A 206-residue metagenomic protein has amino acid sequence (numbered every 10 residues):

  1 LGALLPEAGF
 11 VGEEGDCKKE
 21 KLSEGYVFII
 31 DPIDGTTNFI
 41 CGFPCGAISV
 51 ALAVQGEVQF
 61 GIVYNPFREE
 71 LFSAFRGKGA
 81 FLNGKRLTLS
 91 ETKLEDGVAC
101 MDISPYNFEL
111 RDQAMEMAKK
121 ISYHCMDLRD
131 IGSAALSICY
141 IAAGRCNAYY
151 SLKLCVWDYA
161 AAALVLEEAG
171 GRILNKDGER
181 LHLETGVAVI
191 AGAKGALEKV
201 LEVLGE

Functional and structural regions predicted by a protein language model:
L1, F10, T36, N65 (+5 more regions): Residue-level signal for inorganic ion chemistry
L1-I33, E202-E206: N-terminal subdomain of lithium-sensitive/metallo-dependent phosphomonoesterases centered on the IMPase/IPPase/PAP
L5-P6, S23-G25, G56-Q59, E95-D96 (+1 more regions): Short coil/turn connectors at secondary-structure junctions
E13-E14, D31-D34, N38, S137 (+2 more regions): Acidic active-site catalytic centers that drive phospho-/nucleotidyl reactions and related ester hydrolyses
L22-F81: DPxDG-like acidic metal-binding loop motif
S73, A80-N83, M101, A148: Short hydrophobic/aromatic-rich beta-strand segments that constitute the beta-sheet cores of beta-sandwich/beta-barrel
L89-E206: An extended, acidic
